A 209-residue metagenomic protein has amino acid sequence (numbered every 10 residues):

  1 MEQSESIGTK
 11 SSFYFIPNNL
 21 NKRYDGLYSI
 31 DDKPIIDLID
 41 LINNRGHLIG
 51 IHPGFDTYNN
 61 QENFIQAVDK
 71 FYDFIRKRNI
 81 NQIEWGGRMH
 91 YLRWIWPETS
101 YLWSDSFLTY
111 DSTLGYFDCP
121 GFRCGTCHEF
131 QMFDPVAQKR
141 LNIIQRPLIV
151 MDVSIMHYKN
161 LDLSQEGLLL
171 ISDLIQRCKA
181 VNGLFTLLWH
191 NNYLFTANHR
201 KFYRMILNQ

Functional and structural regions predicted by a protein language model:
M1, I35-D40, F64-Y72, S100 (+2 more regions): Generic structural signal for well-ordered alpha-helices, preferentially at hydrophobic/aromatic core positions
Q3, D73-C178: Active-site-adjacent pocket scaffolds in enzyme catalytic domains
E5-W94, N191: Metal-dependent polysaccharide deacetylase catalytic core of the NodB/CE4 family, i.e., the active-site-bearing domain
S6, N44, I75, Q165-Q209: C-terminal domain-boundary segment and adjacent tail
S11-S12, G50, T109-T113, G125 (+1 more regions): A local structural micro-motif
N18, D56, F117, M151-V153 (+1 more regions): Short, glycine-/Ser/Thr-/acidic-enriched flexible segments
H47-I49, M151-I155, G183: Short acidic (Asp/Glu) and glycine-rich catalytic loops that position anionic groups and cofactors
N60-Q66, W96-L102, F122-C127, T196-R204: Histidine/acidic-residue-rich catalytic or RNA/ligand-binding cores of hydrolases and nuclease-related proteins
